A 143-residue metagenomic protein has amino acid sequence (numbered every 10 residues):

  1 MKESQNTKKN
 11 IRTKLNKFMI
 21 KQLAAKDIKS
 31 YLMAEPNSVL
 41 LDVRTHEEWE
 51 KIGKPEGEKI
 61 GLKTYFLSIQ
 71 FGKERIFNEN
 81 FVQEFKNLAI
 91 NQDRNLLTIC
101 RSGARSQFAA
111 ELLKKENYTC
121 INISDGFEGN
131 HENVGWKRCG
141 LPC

Functional and structural regions predicted by a protein language model:
K2-V39, H46-N95, S106-C143: Rhodanese-like catalytic fold shared by cysteine-dependent sulfurtransferases and DSP/PTP-type phosphatases
T98-I99: Short, surface-exposed ligand- or partner-binding patches at beta-edge/loop junctions that are enriched in aromatics
